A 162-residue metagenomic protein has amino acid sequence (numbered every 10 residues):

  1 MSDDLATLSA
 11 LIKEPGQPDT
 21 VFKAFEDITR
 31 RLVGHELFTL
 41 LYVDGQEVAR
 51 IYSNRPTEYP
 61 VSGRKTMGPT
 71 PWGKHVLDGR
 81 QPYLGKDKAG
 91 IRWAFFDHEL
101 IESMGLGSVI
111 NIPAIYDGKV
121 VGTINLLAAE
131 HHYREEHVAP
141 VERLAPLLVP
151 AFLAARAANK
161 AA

Functional and structural regions predicted by a protein language model:
D4-L11, Q17-L40: Amphipathic alpha-helical coiled-coil segments that mediate homodimerization and allosteric signal transmission
D19, A89-F95, L148-V149: Short, positively charged
L37, H98, N111, T123: Short hydrophobic/aromatic beta-strand element in the GNAT-like acyltransferase core that lines or flanks the acyl-donor
L40-V61: GAF sensory/regulatory domain recognition with acknowledged cross-activation on helical regulatory dimers
E58-W93, E102: Regulatory sensory and allosteric helical modules in signal-transduction proteins and certain transcription factors
S108-I115: A short, aliphatic-rich beta-strand micro-motif
I115-A128: Sensory-domain boundary capping and coupling elements
A128-A162: Juxtadomain coupling helices with adjacent low-complexity linkers
